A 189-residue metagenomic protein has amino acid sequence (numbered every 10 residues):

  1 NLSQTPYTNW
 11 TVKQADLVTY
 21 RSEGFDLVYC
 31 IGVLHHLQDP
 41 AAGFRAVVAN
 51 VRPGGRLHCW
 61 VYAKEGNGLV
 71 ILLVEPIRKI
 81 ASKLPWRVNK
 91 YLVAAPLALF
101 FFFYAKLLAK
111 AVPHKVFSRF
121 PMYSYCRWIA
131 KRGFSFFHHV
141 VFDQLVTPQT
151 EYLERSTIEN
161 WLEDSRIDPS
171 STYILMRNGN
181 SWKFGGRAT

Functional and structural regions predicted by a protein language model:
N1-T5: Short alpha-helix adjacent to the SAM-binding motif of class I
P6-V18: Conserved SAM-binding strand-loop segment of SAM-dependent methyltransferases
V18-V28: A short acidic, Gly/Pro-enriched loop at the edge of an enzyme's catalytic core that lines a small-molecule cofactor
D26-P40: A short SAM/SAH-binding and catalytic strip from SAM-dependent methyltransferases
A41-R56: A short glycine-rich, Lys/Arg-flanked "PGG" loop and its adjoining helix->strand segment in the class I
R56-L99, F117: Conserved class I S-adenosyl-L-methionine
L84-P148: SAM-dependent methyltransferase
Y125-T189: C-terminal lobe and adjacent flexible extensions of AdoMet/dcAdoMet transferase-like proteins
